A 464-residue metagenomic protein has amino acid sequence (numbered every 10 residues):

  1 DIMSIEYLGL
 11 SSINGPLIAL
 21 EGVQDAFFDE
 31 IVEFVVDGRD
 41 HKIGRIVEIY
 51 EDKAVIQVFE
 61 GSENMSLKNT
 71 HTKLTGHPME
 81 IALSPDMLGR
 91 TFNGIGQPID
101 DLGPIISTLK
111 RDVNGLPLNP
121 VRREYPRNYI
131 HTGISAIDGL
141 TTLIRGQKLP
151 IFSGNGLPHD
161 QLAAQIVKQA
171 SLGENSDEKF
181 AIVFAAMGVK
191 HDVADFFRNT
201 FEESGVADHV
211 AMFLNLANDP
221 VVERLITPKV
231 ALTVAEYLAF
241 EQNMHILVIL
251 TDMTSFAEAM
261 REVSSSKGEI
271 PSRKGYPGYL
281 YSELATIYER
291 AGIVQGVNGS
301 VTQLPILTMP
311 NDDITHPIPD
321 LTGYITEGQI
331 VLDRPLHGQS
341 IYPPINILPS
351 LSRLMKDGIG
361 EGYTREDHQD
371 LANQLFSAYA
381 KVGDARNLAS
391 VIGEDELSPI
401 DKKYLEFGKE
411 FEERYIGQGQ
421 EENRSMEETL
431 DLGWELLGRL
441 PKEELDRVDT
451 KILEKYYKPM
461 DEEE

Functional and structural regions predicted by a protein language model:
I2-E6, S12-I130: Acidic-enriched and Gly/Ser
M3-E6, I18, D40-K42, N69 (+13 more regions): Residue-level detector of functional hotspots within protein domains
I13, F92-G94, H131, I137 (+3 more regions): Short glycine/serine/threonine-biased micro-segments
T70-T72, M79, D86, I99-K148 (+4 more regions): P-loop NTPase nucleotide-binding/switch module
G139-E463: P-loop NTPase catalytic core
